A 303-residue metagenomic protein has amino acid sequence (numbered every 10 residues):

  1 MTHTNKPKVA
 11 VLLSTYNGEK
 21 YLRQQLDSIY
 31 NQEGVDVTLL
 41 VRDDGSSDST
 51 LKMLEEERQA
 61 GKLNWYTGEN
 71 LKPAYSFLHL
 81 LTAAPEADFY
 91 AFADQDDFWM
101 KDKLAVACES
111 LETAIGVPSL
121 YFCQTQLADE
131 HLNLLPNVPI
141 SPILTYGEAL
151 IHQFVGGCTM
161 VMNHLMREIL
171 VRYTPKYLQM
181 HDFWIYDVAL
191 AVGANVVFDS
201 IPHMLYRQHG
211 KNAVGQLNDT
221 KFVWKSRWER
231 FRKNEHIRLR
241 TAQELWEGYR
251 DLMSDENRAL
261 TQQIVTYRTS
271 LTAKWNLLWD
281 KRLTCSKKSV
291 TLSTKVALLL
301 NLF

Functional and structural regions predicted by a protein language model:
T2-N218, L302-F303: Nucleotide-sugar donor-binding/catalytic module of glycosyltransferases that assemble extracellular/cell-envelope
W184, R207-F303: C-terminal subregions of glycosyltransferases and related glycan-biosynthesis enzymes
